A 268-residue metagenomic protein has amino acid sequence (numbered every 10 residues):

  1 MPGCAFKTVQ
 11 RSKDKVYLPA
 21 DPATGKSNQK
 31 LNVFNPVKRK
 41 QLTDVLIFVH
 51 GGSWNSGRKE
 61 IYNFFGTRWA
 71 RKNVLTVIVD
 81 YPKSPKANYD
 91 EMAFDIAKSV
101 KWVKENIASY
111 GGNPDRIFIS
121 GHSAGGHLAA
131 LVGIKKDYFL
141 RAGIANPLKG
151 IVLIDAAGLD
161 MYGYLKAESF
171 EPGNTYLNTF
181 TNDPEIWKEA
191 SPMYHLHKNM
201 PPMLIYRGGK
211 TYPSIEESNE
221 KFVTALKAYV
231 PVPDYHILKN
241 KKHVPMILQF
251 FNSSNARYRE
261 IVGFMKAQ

Functional and structural regions predicted by a protein language model:
G3-Q268: Alpha/beta-hydrolase superfamily serine-hydrolase fold, recognizing
